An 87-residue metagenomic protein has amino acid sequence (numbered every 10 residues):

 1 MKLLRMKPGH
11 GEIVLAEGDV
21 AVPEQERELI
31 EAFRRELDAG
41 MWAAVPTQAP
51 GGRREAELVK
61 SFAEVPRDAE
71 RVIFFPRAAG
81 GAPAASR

Functional and structural regions predicted by a protein language model:
M1-G40: Extended boundary segments
R5, M41-P46, R71-F75: Ordered hydrophobic segments in well-structured contexts
V20-A21, P46, E64: Alpha-mannosidase-like glycoside hydrolase catalytic domains involved in N-glycan trimming, generalizing to other
A21-E24, P50-R54: A short linear-motif detector with a strong N-terminal bias
E36-R53: Short, basic/aromatic beta-hairpin or loop at an interaction surface
G51-R87: Short, compact, well-ordered microdomains
